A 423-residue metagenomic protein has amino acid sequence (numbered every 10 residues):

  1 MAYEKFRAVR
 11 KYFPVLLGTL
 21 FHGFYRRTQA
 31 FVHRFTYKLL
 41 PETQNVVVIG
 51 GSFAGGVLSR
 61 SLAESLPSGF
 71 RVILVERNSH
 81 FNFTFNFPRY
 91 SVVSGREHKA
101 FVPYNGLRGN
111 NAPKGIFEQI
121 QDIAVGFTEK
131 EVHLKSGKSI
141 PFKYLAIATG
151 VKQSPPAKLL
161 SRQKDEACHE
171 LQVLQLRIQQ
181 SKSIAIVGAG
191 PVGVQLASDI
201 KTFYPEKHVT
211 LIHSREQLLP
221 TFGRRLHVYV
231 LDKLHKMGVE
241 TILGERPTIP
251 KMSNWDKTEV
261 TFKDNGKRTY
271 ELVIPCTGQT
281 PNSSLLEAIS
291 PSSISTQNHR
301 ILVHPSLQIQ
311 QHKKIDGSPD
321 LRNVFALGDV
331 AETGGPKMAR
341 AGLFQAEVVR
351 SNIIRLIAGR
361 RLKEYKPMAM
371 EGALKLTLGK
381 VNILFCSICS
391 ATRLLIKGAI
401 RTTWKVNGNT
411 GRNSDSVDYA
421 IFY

Functional and structural regions predicted by a protein language model:
M1-T36, L40-E42, P336-Y423: C-terminal, flexible cofactor-proximal segment of oxidoreductases
A2-L20, R27-E118, S198-R224: Beta1-alpha1 glycine-rich phosphate/pyrophosphate-binding loop at the start of Rossmann-like nucleotide-binding domains
A2-T43, L74, K114-A185, I274-C276: FAD-binding core/adjacent interface of flavoenzyme oxidoreductases
S52-G55, G190-V194, R350: Catalytic nucleophile loop
F87-S94, L159-D165, S390-A391: Short glycine-enriched, charge-decorated loop/helix-capping segments at active-site entrances that position
K114-D122, G126-T128, V132-H133, E206-P305 (+1 more regions): A Rossmann-like FAD-binding core segment of flavoenzymes
K164-K182, E271-L272, C276-F344: FAD-site-proximal beta/loop scaffold in flavoenzymes
S181-K207: Rossmann-like NAD(P)H-binding beta-loop-alpha module
